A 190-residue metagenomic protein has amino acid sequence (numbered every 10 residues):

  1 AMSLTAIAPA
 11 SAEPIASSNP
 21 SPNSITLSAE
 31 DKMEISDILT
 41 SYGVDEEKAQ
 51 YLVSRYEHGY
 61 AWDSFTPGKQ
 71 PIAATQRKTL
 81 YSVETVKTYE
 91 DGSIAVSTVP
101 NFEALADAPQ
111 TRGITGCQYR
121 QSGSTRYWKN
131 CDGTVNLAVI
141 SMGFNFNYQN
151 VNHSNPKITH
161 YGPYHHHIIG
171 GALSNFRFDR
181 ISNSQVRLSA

Functional and structural regions predicted by a protein language model:
M2, A73-R77, T134-N136: Generic marker of residues within folded, mature protein domains
M2-S11: C-terminal segment of classical bacterial N-terminal signal peptides
T5, K78-L80, I181: A generic structural signal for short, non-catalytic loop/turn and secondary-structure boundary residues
A12-Y119: N-terminal propeptides/leader regions of secreted preproproteins that are proteolytically removed before maturation
V99-A190: Mature secreted bioactive peptide module from preproproteins
